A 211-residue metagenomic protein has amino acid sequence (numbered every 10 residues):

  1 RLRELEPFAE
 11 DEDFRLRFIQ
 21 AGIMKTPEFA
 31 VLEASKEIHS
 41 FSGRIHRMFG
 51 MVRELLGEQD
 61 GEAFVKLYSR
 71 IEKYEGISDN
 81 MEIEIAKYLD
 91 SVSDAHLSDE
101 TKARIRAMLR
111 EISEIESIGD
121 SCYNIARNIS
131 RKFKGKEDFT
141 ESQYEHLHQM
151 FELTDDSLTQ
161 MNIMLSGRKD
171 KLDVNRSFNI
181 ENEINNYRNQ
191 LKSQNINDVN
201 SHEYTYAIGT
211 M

Functional and structural regions predicted by a protein language model:
R1-M211: Cytosolic, long alpha-helical scaffolding segments
